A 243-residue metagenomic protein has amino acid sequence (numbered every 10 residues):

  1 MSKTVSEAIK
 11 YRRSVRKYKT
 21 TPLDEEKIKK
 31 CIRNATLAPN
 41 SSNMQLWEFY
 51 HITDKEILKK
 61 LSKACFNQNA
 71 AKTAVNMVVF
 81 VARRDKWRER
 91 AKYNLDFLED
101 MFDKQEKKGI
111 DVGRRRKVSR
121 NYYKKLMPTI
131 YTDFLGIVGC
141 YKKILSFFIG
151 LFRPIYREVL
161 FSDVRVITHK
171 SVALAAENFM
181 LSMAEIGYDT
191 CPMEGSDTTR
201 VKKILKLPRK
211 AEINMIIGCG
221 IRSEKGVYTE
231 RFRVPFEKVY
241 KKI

Functional and structural regions predicted by a protein language model:
M1-I243: Acidic, surface-exposed loops and disordered segments
